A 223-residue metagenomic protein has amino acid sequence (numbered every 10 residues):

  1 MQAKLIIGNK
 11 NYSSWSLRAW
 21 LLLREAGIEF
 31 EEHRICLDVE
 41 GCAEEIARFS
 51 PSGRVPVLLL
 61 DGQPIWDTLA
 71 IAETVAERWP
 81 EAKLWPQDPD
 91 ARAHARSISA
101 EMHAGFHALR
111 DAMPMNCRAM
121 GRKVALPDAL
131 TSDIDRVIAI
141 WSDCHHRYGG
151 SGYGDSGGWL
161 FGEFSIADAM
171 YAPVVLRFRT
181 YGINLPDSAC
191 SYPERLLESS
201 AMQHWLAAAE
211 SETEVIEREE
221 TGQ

Functional and structural regions predicted by a protein language model:
M1-A3, A139, E219-Q223: Basic/polar N-terminal segments that are highly enriched at the extreme N-terminus, encompassing both cleavable
M1-P127: GST-like domain detector, emphasizing the conserved glutathione-binding G-site in the N-terminal thioredoxin-like
L5-I7, H33, G162, R179-T180 (+1 more regions): Short, contiguous strand/loop micro-motifs
A76, V174-V175, L206: Active-site-flanking alpha-helical
P89-D90, S165, A207, S211: Short capping/connector residues at structural and topological boundaries
A95-E101, R147-Y153, V215-Q223: Short flexible/disordered coil segments
M102, F106-S200: GST-like fold's C-terminal all-alpha helical module
S188-Q223: Long hydrophobic alpha-helical segments typical of transmembrane helices together with their membrane-interfacial
